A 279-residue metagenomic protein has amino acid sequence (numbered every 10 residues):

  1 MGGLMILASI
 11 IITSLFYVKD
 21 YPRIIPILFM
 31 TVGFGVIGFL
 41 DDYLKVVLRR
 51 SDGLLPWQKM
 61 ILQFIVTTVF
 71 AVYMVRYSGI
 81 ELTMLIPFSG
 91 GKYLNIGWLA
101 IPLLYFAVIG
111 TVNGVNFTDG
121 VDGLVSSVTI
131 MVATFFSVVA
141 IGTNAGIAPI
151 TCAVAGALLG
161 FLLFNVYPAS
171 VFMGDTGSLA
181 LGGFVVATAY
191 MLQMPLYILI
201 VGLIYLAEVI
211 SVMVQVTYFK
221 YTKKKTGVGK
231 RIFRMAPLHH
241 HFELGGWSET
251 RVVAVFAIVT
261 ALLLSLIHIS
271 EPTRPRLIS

Functional and structural regions predicted by a protein language model:
I6-V36, F70-R76, G97-S270, R274: Alpha-helical transmembrane segments
D20-P26, V47-L62: Membrane-interfacial loop-to-helix junctions in multi-pass inner-membrane proteins
I37, Q58-L62, V66, F70: Short loop/hinge segments at the start of secondary-structure elements
L40-L48: Hydrophobic transmembrane alpha-helix segments characteristic of membrane transport and insertion machinery
V47, G79-K92: Membrane-interface helix termini and inter-helical loops of multi-pass transporters
G53, G91, G245-W247: Short, Lys/Arg-rich N-terminal segment immediately upstream of the first membrane anchor
I278-S279: Hydrophobic alpha-helical segments, chiefly the membrane-spanning helices and signal/signal-anchor peptides
